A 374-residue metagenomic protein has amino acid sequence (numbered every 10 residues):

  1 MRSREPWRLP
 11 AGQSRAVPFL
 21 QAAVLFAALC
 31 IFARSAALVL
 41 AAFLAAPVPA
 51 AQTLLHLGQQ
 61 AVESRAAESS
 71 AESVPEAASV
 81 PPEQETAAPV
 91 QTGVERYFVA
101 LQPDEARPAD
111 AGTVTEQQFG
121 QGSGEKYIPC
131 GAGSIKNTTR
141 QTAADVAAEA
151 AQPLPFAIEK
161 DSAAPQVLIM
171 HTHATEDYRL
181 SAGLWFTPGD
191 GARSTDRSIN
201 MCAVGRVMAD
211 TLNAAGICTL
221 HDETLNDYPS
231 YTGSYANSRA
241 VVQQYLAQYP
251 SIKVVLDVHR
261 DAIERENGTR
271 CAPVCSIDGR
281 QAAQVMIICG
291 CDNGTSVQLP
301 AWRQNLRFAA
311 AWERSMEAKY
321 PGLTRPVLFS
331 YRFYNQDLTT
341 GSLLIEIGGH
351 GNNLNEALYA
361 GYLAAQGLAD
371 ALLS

Functional and structural regions predicted by a protein language model:
M1-A16: N-terminal Lys/Arg-rich, disordered targeting/topogenic segments
L20-K253, A262-N267, Y362, D370-L373: N-terminal catalytic or cofactor-binding beta/alpha core of small enzyme domains
L168-H171, T219-H221, V254-D257, M286-C289 (+2 more regions): Structural recognition of the beta-strand scaffold that forms the well-ordered cores of secreted hydrolase catalytic
A174-D177, L225-P229, R260-R265, D292-T295 (+2 more regions): Solvent-exposed loop/turn segments at secondary-structure junctions within structured extracellular/periplasmic domains
T187-G191, I263-Q298: A short, glycine/acidic-enriched catalytic loop
R239-V242, N267-C275, V327-F333: Alpha-helical scaffolding within the catalytic cores of extracellular/periplasmic polymer-degrading hydrolases
A301-L328: Active-site-adjacent substrate-binding region of metalloamidase/peptidase-like peptide-processing proteins
G322-S374: Active-site-adjacent mobile loop/cap segments within catalytic or ligand-binding domains
